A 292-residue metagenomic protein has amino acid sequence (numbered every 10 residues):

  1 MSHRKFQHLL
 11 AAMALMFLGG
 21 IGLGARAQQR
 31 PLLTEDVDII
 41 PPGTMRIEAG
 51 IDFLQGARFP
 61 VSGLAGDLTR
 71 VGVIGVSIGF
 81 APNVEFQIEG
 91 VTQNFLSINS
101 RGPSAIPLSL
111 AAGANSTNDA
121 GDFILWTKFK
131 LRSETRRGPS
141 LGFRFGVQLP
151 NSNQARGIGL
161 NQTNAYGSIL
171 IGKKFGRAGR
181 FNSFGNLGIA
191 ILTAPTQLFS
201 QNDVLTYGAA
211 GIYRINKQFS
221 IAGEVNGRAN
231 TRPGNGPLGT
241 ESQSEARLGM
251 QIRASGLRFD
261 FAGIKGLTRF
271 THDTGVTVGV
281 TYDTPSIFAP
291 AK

Functional and structural regions predicted by a protein language model:
M1-M13: Bacterial N-terminal signal peptides that target proteins for export
M16-R26: C-terminal segment of classical bacterial N-terminal signal peptides
R26-K292: Transmembrane beta-barrel domains of Gram-negative outer membranes and organellar outer membranes
